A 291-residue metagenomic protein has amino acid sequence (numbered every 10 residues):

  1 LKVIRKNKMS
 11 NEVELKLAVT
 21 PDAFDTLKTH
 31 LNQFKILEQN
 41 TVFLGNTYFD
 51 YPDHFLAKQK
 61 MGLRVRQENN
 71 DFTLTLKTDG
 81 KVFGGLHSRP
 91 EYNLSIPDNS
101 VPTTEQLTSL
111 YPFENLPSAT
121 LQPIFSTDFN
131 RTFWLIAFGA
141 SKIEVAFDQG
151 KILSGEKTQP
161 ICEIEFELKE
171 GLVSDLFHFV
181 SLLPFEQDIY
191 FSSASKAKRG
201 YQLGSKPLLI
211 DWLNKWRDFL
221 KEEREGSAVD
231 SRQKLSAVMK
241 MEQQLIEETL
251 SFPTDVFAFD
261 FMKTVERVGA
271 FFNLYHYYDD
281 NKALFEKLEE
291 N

Functional and structural regions predicted by a protein language model:
V3-N291: Phosphate-end processing signature that detects enzymes handling 5′-triphosphorylated RNA and polyphosphate
